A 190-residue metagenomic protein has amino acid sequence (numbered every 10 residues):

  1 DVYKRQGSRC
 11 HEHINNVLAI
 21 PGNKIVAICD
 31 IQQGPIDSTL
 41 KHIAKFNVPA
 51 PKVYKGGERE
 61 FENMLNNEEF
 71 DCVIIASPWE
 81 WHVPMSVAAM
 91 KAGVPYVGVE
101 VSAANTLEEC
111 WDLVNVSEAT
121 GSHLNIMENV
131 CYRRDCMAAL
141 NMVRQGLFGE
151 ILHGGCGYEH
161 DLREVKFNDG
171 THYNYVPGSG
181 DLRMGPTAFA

Functional and structural regions predicted by a protein language model:
D1-V99, N105-H123: N-terminal glycine-/serine-/threonine-rich beta1-alpha1-beta2 phosphate-ribose binding loop of Rossmann-like
G7-C10, T120-N125, V130-A190: Predominantly a Rossmann-like dinucleotide-binding segment in NAD(P)-dependent oxidoreductases
E100-S102, E128-N129: Output/docking surface of receiver
